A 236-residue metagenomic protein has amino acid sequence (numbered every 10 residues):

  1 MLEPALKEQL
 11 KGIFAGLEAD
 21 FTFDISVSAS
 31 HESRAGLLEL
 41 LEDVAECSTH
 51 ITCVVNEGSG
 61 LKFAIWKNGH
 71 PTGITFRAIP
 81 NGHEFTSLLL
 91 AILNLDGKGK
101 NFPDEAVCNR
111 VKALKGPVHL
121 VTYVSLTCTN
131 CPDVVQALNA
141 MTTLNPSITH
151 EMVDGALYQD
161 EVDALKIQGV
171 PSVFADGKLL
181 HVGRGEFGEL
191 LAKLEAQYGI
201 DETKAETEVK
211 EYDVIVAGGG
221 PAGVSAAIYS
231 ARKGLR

Functional and structural regions predicted by a protein language model:
E3-E42, V111-M152: Local sequence-structure signature of Cys/Sec-based thiol-disulfide redox active-site neighborhoods
D20, K98, E151, A156-Y158 (+3 more regions): Catalytic cores of nucleotide-enabled group-transfer and carboxylate-activating enzymes in metabolic and assembly-line
T49-S59, P146-D160: Thiol-based oxidoreductase modules, predominantly thioredoxin-like and allied folds used for disulfide exchange
E57-I74, Q159-D176: Structural micro-motif
I65-G99, F174-E202: Non-catalytic, surface beta->alpha helical segment in thiol-disulfide oxidoreductase systems
T142, A227, A231: Gly/Ala-rich phosphate-binding loop of Rossmann-like dinucleotide-binding domains, activating on the conserved
A205-A222: Beta1/beta-strand and adjacent pyrophosphate-binding region of the FAD-binding site in flavoprotein oxidoreductases
I215-A217, A231-R236: Glycine-rich FAD pyrophosphate-binding loop
